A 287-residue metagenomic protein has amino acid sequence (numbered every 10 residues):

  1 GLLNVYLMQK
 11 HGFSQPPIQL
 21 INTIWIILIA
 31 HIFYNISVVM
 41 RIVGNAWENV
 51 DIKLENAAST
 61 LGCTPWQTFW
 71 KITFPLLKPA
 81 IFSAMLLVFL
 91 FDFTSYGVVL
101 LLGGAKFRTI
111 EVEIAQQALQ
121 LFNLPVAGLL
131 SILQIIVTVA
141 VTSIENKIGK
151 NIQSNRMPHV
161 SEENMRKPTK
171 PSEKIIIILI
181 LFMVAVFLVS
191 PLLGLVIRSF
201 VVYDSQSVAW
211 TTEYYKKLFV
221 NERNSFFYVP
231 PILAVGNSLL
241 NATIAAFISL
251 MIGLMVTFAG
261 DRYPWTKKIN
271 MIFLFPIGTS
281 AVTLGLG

Functional and structural regions predicted by a protein language model:
G1, E55, F69, K78-P79 (+2 more regions): Cytoplasmic-entry segments and transmembrane alpha-helices of multi-pass inner-membrane transporters
G1-I32, W66, V99-K106, S161-R166 (+5 more regions): Membrane-interfacial helix termini and adjacent extracytoplasmic/periplasmic loops of multi-pass transporters
Q9-I21, W70, Q116-L124, F200-I244 (+1 more regions): Periplasmic/extracellular loop-to-transmembrane helix junction in inner-membrane transport proteins
L20-S59, T68, I72, S83-M85: Membrane-cytosol interface at the C-terminal ends of specific transmembrane alpha-helices in multi-pass membrane
I32, Q134-I148, F227-G260: Transmembrane alpha-helix signature in integral membrane proteins
V39, A80-Q117, G194-V201: Non-cytoplasmic
L61-C63, P75: Glycine/proline-centered hinge or cleavage motifs at structural transition points of membrane proteins
I135, V139-T142, R166-G194, K267-F273 (+1 more regions): N-terminal signal-anchor/first transmembrane alpha helix
